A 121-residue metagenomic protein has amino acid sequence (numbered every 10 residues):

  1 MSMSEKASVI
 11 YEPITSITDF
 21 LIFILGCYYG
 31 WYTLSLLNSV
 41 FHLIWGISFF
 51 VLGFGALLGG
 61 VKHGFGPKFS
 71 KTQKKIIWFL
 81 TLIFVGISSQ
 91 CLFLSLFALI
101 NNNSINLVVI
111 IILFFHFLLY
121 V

Functional and structural regions predicted by a protein language model:
S2-I24: Hydrophobic transmembrane alpha-helical segments in integral membrane proteins
K6-I10, N38-S39, Q73-K74: Juxtamembrane/transmembrane-helix boundary motifs in multi-pass membrane proteins
I17-L37: Long, amphipathic alpha-helical coiled-coil segments characteristic of histidine-phosphotransfer scaffolds
T18-I22, I44-G66, S88: Hydrophobic alpha-helical transmembrane segments of multi-pass membrane proteins
C27-L34, G59-V108: Internal transmembrane alpha-helix with an interfacial aromatic "cap," most often the third helix
N38-L52, N103-I112: Membrane-interfacial loop-to-transmembrane alpha-helix junctions, especially the N-terminal start
F54-G55, L113-V121: Aromatic-anchored segments of alpha-helical transmembrane domains
